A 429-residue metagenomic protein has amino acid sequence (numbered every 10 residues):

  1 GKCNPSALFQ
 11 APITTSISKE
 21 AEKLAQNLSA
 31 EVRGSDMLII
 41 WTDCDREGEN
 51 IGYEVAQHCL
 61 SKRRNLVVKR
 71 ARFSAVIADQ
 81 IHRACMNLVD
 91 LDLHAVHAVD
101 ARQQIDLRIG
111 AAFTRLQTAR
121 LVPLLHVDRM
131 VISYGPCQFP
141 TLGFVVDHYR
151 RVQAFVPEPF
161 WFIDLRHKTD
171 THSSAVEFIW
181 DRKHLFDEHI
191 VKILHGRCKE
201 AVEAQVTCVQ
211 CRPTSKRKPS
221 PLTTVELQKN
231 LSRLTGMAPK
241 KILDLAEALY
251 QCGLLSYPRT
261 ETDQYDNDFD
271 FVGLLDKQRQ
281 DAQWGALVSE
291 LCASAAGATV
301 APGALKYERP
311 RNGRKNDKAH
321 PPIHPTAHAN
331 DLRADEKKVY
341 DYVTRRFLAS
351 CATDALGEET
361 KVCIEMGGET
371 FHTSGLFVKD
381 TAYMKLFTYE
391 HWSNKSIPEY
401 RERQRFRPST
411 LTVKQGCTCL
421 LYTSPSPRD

Functional and structural regions predicted by a protein language model:
G1-F113, A304-R309, R407-C417: Intrinsically disordered, low-complexity regulatory segments
G1-I17, R129-E247, Q251, W284 (+4 more regions): Long, highly charged, low-complexity internal segments
E31, H58-K62, A84-L91, L107-R115 (+10 more regions): Conserved, well-folded catalytic cores of nucleic-acid-processing and energy-transducing macromolecular machines
T42-C44, K229-L231, R259: Short glycine-centered, acidic/aromatic-flanked micro-motifs in structured strand/loop junctions that mark active-site
Q80-F160: C-terminal or mid-to-C-terminal helical accessory/interaction module adjacent to the motor/catalytic core
M237-L305: Extended, well-ordered alpha-helical scaffold/bundle regions in very large, multi-domain proteins
Y250-Q278, E308-A327, D354-A355, K361-T373: Catalytic phosphate-handling regions of large nucleic-acid enzymes and associated NTPases
S426-R428: Hydrophobic heptad-repeat coiled-coil signature
